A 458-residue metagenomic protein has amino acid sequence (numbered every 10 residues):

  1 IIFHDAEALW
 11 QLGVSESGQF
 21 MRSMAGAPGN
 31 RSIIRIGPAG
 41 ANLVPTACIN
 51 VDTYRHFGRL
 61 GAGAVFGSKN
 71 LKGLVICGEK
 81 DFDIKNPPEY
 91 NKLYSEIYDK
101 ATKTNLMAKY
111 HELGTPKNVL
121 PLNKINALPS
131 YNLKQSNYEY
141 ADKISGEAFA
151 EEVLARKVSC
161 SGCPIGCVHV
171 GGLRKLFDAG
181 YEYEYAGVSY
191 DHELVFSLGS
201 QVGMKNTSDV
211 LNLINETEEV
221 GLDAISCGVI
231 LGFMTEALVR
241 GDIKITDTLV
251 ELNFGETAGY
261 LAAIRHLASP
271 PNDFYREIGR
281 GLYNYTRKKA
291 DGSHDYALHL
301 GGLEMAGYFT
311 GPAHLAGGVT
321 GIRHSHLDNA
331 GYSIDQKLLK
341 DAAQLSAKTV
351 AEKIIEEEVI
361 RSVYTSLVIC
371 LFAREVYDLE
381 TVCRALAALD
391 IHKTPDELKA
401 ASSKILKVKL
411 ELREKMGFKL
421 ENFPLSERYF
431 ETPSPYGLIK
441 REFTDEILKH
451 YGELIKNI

Functional and structural regions predicted by a protein language model:
I1-N30, R35: Well-ordered mid-protein domain cores that form the structural environment of catalytic cofactors
R22-L60, F66-I458: Extended C-terminal regions of large enzymes
